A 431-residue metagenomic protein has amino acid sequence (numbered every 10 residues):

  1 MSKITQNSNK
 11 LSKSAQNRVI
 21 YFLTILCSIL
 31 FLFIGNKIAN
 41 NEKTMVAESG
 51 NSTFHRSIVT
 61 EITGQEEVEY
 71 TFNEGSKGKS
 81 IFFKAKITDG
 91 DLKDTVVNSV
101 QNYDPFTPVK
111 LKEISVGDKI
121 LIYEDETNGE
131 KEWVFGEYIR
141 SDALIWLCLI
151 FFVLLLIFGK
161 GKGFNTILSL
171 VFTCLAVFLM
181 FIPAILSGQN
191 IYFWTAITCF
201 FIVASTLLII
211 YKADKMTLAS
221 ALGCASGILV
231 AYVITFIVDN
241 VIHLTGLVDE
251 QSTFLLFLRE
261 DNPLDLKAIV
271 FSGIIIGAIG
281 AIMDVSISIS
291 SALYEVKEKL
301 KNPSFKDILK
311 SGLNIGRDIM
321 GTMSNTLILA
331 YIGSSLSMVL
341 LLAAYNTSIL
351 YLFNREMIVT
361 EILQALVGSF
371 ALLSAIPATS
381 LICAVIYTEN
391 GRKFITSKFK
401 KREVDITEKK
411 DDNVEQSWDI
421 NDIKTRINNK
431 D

Functional and structural regions predicted by a protein language model:
M1-S49: Hydrophobic secretory-pathway targeting helix
A15-F22, K215-I228, T322-T326: Alpha-helical transmembrane segments and their helix-start/interface "positive-inside/aromatic belt" motifs in integral
C27, F31, V177, I202 (+6 more regions): Alpha-helical transmembrane segments of multipass membrane proteins
G50-K79: Structural detector for short beta-strands of small beta-barrel domains
P105-D142: Extended, hydrophilic extramembrane loops/domains of integral membrane proteins
L149-L256, L264-G277: Transmembrane alpha-helical segments that form the functional core of multipass membrane systems
Y232-V367: Generic detector of multi-pass transmembrane helix bundles and their immediately adjacent loops in polytopic membrane
D318, A330-D431: Hydrophobic alpha-helical transmembrane segments of membrane transport and translocation systems, primarily multi-pass
